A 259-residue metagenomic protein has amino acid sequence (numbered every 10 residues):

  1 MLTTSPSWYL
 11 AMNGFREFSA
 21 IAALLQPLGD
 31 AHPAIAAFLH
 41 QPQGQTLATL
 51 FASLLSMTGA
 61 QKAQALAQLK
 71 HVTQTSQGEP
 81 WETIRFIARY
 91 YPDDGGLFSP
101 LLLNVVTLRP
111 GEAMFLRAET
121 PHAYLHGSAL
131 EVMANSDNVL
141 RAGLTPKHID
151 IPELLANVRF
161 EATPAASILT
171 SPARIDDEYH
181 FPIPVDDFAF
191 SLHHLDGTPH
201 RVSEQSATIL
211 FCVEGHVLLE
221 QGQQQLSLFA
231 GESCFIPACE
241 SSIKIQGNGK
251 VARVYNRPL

Functional and structural regions predicted by a protein language model:
M1-G14, Q77, W81-R85, R89-G95 (+3 more regions): Glycine- and acidic-residue-biased ligand/ion/polar-headgroup-sensing regions
M1-N13, G127-P146, F188, G247-L259: A short hydrophobic beta-strand segment most commonly corresponding to one strand of the jelly-roll/cupin
S19-Y90: Long, charge-rich alpha-helical interaction segments
Q77-W81, A88-T120: Positively charged, Gly/Ser-enriched RNA/tRNA-binding surfaces
V105-F115, T120-L125, L130, Q221-E240: Short acidic-glycine-tyrosine-enriched beta hairpin
G127-H180: C-terminal, non-catalytic macromolecule-binding modules
R174-D176, D186-E204: Conserved short histidine dyad/triad with adjacent acidic residue
E214-L259: Generic C-terminus detector
